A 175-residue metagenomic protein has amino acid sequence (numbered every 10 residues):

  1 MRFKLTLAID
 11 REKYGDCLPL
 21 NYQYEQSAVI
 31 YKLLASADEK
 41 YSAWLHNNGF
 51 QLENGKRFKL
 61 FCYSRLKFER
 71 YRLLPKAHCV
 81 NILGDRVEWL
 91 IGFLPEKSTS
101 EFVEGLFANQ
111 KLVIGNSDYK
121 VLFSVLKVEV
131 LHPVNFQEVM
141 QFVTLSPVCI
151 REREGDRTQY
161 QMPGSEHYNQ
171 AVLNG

Functional and structural regions predicted by a protein language model:
M1-G175: RNA-interacting cores
